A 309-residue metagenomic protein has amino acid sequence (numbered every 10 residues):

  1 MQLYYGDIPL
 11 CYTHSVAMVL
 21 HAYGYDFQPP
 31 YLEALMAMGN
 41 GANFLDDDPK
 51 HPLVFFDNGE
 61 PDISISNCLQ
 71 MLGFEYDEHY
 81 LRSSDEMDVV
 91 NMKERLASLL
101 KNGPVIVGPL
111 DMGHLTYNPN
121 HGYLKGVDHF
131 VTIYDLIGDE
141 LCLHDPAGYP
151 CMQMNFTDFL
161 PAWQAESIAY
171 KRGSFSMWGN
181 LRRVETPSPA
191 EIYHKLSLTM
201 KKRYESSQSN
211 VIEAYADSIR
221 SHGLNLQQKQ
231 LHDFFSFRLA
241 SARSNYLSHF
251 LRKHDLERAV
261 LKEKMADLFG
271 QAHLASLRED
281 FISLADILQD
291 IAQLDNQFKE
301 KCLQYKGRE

Functional and structural regions predicted by a protein language model:
M1-V89, D233: Cysteine-nucleophile protease catalytic domains, especially the papain-like/related folds used in DUB/UBL proteases
C11, K125, S236: Short, contiguous, pocket-lining structural segments that sit at or immediately flank catalytic/ligand-binding sites
T13-A17, R238, A242-N245: Non-catalytic, well-ordered alpha-helical scaffold segments
Y25-D46, H51-D57, E86-E140, H144: Active-site-adjacent substructure of cysteine-protease-like catalytic cores
P61-M112, S176-E191: Predominantly the structural core of cysteine protease catalytic domains
G138-L239: Noncatalytic regulatory segments and standalone regulatory/sensor domains
S244-E309: Charged, long alpha-helical assembly modules
